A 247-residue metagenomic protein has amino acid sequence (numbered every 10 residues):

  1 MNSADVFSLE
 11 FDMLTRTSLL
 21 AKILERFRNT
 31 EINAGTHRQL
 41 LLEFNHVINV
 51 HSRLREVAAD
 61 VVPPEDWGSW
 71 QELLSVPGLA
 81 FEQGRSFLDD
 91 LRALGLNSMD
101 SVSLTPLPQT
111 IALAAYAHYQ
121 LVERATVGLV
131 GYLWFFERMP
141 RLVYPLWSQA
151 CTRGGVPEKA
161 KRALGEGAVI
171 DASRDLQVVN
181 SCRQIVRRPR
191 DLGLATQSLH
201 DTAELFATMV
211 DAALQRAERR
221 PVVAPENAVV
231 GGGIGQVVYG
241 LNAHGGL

Functional and structural regions predicted by a protein language model:
M1-L247: Non-heme di-metal
